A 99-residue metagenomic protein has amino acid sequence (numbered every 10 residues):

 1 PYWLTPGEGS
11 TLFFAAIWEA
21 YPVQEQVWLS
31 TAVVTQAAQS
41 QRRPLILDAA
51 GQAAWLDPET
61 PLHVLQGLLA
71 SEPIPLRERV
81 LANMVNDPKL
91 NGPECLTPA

Functional and structural regions predicted by a protein language model:
P1-A99: A structured binding-face within diverse protein domains that lines the active/interaction site
